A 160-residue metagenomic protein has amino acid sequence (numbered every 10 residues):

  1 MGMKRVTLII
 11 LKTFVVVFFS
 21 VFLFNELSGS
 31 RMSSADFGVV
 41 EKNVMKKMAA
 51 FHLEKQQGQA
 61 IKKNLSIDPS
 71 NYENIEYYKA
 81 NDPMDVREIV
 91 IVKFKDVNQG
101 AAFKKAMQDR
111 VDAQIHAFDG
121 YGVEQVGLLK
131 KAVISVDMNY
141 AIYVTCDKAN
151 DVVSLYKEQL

Functional and structural regions predicted by a protein language model:
G2-E88, K93-L160: Soluble, non-membrane globular domain cores that form compact, hydrophobic packing and curved binding surfaces
